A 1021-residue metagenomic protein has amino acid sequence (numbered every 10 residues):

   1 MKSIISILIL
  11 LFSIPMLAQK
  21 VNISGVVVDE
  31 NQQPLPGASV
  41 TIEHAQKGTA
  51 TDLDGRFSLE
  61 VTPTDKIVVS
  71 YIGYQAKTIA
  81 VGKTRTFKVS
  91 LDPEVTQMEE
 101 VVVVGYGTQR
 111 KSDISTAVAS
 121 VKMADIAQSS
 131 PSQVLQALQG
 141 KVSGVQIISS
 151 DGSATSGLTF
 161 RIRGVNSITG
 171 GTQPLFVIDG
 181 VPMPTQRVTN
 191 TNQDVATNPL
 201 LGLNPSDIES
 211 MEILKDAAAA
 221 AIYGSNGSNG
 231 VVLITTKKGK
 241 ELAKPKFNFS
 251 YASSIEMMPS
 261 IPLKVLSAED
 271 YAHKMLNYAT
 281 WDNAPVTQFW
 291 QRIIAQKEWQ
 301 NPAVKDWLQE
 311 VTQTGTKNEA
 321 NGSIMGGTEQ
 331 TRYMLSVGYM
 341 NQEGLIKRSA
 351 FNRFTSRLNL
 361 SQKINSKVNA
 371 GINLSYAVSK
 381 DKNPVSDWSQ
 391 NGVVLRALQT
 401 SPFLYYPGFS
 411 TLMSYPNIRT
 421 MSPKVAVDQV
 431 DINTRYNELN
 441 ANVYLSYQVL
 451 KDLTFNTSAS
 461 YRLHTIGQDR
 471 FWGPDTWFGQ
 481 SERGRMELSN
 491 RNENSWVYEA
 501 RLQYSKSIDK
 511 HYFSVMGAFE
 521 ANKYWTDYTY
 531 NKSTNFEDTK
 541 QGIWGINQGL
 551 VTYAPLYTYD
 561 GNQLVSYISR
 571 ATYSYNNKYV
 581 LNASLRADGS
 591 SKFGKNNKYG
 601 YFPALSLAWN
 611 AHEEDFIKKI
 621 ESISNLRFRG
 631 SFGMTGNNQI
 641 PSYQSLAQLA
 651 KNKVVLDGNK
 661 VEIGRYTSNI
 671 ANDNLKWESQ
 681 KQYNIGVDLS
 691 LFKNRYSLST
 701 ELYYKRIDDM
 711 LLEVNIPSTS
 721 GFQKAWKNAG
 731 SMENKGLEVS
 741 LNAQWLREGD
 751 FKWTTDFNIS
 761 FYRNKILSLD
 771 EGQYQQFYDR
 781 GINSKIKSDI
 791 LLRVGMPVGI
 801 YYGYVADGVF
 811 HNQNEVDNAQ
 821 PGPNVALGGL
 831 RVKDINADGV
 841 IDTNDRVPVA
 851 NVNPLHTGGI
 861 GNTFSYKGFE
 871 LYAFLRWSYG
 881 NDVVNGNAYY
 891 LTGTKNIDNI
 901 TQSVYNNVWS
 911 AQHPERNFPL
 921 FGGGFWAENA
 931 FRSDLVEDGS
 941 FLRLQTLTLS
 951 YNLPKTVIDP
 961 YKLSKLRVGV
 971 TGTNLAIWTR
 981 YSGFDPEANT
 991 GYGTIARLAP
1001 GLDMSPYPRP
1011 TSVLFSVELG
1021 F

Functional and structural regions predicted by a protein language model:
M1-R357, N365, N369-A377, N440 (+8 more regions): Short, small/polar-rich motifs associated with maturation and membrane association, primarily at protein termini
K111-D113, T185-Q186, I222-G224, L242-A243 (+7 more regions): Switch/connector loops and helix/strand junctions flanking conserved nucleotide-binding motifs in nucleotide-processing
I126, Q173, D282, G315-N318 (+6 more regions): Extracellular/periplasmic, surface-exposed regions of secreted and cell-surface proteins
L214, L233-T235, R501, G686 (+4 more regions): Residues within well-ordered beta-strands of beta-sheet-rich folds
N248-E298, Y530, K727, Q744-V852 (+3 more regions): Conserved small-residue
T280, A284-V304, K317-N321, W388-V425 (+1 more regions): Acidic, glycine-rich flexible loop segments
A295, S590, Q813, V825-L827 (+1 more regions): Extracytoplasmic gating/loop element in the C-terminal half of outer-membrane beta-barrel translocons and assembly
N851-V884: Glycine-rich, aromatic-lined ligand/substrate-binding cores of catalytic and carbohydrate-binding domains
